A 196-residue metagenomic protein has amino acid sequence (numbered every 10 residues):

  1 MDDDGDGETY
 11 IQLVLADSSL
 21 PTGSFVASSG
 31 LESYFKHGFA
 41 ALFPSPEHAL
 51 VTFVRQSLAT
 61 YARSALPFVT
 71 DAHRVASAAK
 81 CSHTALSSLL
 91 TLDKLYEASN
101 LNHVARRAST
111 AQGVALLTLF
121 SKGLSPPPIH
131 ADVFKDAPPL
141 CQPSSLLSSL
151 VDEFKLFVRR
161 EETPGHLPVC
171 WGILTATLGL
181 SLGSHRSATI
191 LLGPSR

Functional and structural regions predicted by a protein language model:
D2, D6-G7, S18, F39 (+1 more regions): C-terminal auxiliary extensions adjacent to catalytic cores
D2-D3, V54-A62, A111, L140-S145: Short charge-dense sequence patches
G7-L86: Glycine/small-residue-rich interface belts in oligomeric ring/scaffold proteins and their assembly partners
G23, E47, A62-L66, N102-G113 (+3 more regions): Generic structural signal for well-ordered, non-membrane alpha-helical segments in soluble metabolic enzymes
H37-S45, G123, P127, G179-H185: Inter-helical turn/loop segments and adjacent helix faces that build the functional surface of alpha-helical bundle
A78-L180: Internal, conserved structured core segments that host functional sites
